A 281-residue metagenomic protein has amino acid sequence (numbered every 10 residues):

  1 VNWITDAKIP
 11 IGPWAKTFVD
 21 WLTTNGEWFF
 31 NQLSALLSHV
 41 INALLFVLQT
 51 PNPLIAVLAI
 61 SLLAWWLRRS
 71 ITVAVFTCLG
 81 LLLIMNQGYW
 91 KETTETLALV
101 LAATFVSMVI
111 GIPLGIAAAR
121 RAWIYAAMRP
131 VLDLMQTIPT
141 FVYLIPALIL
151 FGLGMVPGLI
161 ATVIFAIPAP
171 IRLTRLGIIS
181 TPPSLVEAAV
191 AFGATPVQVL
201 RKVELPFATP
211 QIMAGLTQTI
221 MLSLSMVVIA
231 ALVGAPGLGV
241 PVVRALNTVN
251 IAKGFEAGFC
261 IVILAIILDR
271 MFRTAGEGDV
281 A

Functional and structural regions predicted by a protein language model:
V1-A98, F105, G278-A281: N-terminal, non-cleaved signal-anchor transmembrane helix
S38-Q49, W90-A98, A102, Y125-M128 (+6 more regions): Alpha-helical membrane-interface segments at transmembrane helix boundaries
L62-W66, I84-K91, A103-L132: Transmembrane-helix boundary motif in ABC transporter permease subunits
Q87, E92, S107, T137-Y143 (+2 more regions): Transmembrane alpha-helices and adjacent helix-loop boundaries
L99-A102, S107-I112, I116-A119, D133-A166: Generic hydrophobic transmembrane alpha-helix motif, especially the helices
I149, I178, S223-L264, G276-A281: Glycine-rich helix-loop "coupling/hinge" segments at transmembrane-helix boundaries in multipass transporters
I160, I164, P196-A230, A252-E256 (+2 more regions): Transmembrane alpha-helices
A169-G215, V242: Short cytoplasmic-facing helical segments at TM-TM junctions of multi-pass membrane proteins
